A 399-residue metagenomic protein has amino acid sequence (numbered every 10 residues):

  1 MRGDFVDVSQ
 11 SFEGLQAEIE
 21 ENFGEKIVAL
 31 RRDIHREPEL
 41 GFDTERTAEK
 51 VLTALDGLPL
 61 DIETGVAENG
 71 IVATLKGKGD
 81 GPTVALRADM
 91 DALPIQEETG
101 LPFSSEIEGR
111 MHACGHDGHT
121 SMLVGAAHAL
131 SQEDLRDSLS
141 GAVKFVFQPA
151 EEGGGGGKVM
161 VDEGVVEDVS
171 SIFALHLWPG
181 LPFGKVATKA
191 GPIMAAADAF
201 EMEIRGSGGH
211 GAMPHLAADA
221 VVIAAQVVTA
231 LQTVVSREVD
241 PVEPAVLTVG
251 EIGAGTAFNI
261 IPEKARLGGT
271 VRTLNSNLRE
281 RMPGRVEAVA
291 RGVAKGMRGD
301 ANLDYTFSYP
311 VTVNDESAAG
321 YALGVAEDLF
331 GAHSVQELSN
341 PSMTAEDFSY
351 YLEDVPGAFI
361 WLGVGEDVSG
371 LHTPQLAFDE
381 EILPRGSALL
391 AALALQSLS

Functional and structural regions predicted by a protein language model:
R2-S9, A225-S399: Metal-dependent amide/peptide-bond hydrolase catalytic core, centered on the "pita-bread" metallohydrolase fold
F5-H112, D117, S121-G141: Acidic/His- and Gly-rich active-site-bordering loop/insert found across diverse amide/peptide-bond hydrolases
V28, E49-L52, V124-S131, K158 (+10 more regions): Predominant activation on well-ordered alpha-helical scaffold segments within soluble catalytic domains
I34, A73, L86, H116 (+8 more regions): Divalent metal-coordination and catalytic microenvironments
E39, D43, E152, N302: Contiguous, non-catalytic segments that form substrate-binding/exosite surfaces or channel walls
I71-V72, L93-I95, T99-M111, D117-G118 (+3 more regions): Histidine/acidic-residue-rich, glycine-tolerant segments that coordinate divalent metal ions
A85-R87, F200, F359-G365: Non-cysteine beta-strand/loop elements that form the S-adenosyl-L-methionine
